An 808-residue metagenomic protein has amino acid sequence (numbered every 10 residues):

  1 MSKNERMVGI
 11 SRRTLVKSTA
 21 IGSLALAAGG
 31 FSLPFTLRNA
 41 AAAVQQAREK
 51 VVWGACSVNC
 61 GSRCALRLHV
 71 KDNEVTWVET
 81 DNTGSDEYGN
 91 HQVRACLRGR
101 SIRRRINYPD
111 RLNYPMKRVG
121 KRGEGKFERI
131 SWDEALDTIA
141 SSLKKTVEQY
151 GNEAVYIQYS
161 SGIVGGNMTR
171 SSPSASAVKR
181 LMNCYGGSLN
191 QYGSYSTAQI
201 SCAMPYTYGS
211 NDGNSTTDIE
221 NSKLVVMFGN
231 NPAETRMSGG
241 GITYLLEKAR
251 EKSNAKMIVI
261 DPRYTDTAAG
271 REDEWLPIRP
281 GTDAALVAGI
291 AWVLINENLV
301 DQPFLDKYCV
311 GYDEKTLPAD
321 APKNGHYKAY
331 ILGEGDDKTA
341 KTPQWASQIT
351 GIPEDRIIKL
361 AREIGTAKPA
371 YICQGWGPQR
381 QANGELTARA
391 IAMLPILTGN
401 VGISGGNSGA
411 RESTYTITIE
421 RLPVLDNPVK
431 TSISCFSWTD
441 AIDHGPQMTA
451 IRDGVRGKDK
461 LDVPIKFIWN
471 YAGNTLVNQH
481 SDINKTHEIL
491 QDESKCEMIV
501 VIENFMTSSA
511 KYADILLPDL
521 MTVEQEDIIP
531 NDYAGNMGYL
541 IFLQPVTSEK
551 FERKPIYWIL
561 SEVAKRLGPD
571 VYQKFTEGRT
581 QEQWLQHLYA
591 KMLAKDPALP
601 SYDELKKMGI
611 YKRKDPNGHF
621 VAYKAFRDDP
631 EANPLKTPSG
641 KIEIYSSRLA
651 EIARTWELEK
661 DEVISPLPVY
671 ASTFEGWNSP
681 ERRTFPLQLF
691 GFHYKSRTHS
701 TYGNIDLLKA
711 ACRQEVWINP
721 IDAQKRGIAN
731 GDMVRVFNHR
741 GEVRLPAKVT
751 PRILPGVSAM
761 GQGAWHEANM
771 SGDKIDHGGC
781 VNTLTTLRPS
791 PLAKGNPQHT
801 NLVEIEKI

Functional and structural regions predicted by a protein language model:
S2-E5, P173-I260, T267, A285 (+3 more regions): Extended redox/cofactor-interaction regions of prokaryotic respiratory oxidoreductases
S2-L299, G325, K466, Y471 (+2 more regions): N-terminal export/assembly segments and adjacent metallocofactor-ligating motifs of anaerobic energy-metabolism
S160-S161, K307-V310, I364, N407-T418 (+2 more regions): A glycine-rich phosphate-binding loop feature that marks nucleotide/adenosyl-phosphate handling sites
R263-A367: Long, well-ordered, tryptophan-enriched scaffold segments
K323-H444: Active-site phosphate/pyrophosphate-binding segments
E497-M498, P545-A564: Phosphate/diphosphate-binding loops
L520-P545, P755-G756: Catalytic or ion-translocation cores adjacent to nucleophile or general acid/base/metal-coordination motifs in diverse
I556-M608, S700-Y702, D706-W717, I721-I808: Long, contiguous, secondary-structure-rich segments that constitute the structural scaffold of globular domains
